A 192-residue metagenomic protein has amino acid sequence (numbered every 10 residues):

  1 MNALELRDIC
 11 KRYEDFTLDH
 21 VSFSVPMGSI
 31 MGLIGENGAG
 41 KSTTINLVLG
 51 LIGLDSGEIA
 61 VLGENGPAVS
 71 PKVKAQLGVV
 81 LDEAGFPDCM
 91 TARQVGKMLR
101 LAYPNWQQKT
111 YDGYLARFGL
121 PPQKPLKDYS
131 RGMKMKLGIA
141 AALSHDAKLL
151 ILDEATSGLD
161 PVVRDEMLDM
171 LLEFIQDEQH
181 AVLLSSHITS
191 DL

Functional and structural regions predicted by a protein language model:
L6-I9, F16-P26, L33, G57: Conserved beta-strand
E36-G40: Walker A (P-loop) phosphate-binding loop of ABC-type ATPase nucleotide-binding domains
L49: Helix-to-loop junction immediately C-terminal to a conserved catalytic motif
G57-A68, K72-V73: Conserved ABC transporter NBD signature motif
A75, L81-G138: ABC-family P-loop ATPase nucleotide-binding domains
L150-E154, L159, L184: Catalytic Walker B motif of ABC-type/P-loop ATPase nucleotide-binding domains
R164-Q179: Helical segment within the ABC ATPase nucleotide-binding domain
